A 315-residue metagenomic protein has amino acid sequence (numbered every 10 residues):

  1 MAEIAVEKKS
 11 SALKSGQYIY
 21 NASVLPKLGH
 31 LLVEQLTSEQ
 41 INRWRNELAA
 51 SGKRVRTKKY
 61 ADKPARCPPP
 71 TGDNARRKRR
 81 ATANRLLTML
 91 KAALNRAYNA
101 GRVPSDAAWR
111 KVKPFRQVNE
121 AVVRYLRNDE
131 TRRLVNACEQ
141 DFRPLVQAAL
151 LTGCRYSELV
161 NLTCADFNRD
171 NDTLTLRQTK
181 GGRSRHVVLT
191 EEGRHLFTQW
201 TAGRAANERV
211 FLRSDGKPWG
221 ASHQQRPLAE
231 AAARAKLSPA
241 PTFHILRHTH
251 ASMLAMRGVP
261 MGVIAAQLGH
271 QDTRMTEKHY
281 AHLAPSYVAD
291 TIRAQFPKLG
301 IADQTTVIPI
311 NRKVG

Functional and structural regions predicted by a protein language model:
M1-N21: Short, aromatic/basic-rich helix-turn unit that serves as a nucleic-acid recognition element
K9-A12, G16, T37, T82 (+8 more regions): Hydrophobic (often cysteine-bearing) scaffold residues that line and stabilize catalytic clefts of nucleotide/cofactor
K27-R66, D106, F243-H244: A Lys/Arg-rich helix-loop hairpin that forms a DNA/phosphate-binding surface
R54, R132-R143, T152, R185-V187 (+5 more regions): Short, basic (Lys/Arg/His-rich) helix/loop patches that form interaction surfaces in the mid-to-C-terminal regions
R56-M89, A97-Y156, V160-N161, D170 (+5 more regions): Basic, Lys/Arg- and aromatic-enriched nucleic-acid-binding interface segment
F142, Q178-G182, E192, L268-A294: Catalytic-site neighborhood detector that most strongly recognizes the C-terminal catalytic loop/helix of tyrosine
N171, Q199, A205, R213-G216 (+3 more regions): C-terminal secondary-structure termini that scaffold catalytic or DNA-interacting sites
